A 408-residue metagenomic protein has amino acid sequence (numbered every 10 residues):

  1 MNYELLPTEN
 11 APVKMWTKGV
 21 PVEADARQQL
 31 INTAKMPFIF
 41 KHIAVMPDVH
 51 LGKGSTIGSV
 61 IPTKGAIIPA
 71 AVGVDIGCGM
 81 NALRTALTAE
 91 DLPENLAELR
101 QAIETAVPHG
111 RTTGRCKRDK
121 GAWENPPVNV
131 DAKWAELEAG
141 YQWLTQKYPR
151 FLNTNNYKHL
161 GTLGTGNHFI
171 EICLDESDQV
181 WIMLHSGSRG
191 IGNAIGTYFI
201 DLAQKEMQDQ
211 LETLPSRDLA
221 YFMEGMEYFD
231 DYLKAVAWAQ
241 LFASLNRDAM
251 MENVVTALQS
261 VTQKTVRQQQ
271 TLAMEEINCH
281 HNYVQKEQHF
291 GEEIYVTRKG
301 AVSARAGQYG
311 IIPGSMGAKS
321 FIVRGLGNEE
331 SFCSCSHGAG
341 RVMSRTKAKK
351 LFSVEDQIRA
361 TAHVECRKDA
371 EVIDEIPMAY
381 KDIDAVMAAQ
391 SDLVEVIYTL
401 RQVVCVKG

Functional and structural regions predicted by a protein language model:
N2-Q29, F38-I43, L51-I57, I61 (+4 more regions): Domain-length cofactor-binding catalytic modules of enzymes
A34: Beta-strand elements of modular eukaryotic interaction domains
I67, G77-G121: Active-site-surrounding "flap" and adjacent substrate/cofactor-binding loops of secreted or lumenal enzymes, prototyped
V74: Glycine-rich phosphate-binding loop of actin/hexokinase-like ATP-binding domains
